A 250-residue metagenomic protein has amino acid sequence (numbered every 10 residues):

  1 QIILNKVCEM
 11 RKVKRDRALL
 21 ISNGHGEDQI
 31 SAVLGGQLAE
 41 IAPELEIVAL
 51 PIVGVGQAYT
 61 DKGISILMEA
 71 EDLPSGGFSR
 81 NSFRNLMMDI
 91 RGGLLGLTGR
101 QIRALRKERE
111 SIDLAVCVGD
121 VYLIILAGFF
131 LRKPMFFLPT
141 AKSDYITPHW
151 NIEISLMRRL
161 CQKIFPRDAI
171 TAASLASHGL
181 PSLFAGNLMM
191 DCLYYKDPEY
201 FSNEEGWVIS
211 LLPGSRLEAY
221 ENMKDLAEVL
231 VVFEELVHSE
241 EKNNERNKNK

Functional and structural regions predicted by a protein language model:
V7, A18, E245-N249: Intrinsic disorder/low-complexity detector
V7-R17, Y195-L212: Nucleotide-sugar donor-binding and catalytic loop/hinge architecture of NDP-sugar-dependent glycosyltransferases
L19-E44, L50-Y200, L212-A219: Active-site and donor-binding regions of nucleotide-sugar-utilizing enzymes
I30, L34-Q37, G214-K250: Conserved catalytic-core segment of nucleotide-activated headgroup transferases in glycan assembly
E40-P43, A176, N203-G206, V232-H238: Secondary-structure boundary elements
